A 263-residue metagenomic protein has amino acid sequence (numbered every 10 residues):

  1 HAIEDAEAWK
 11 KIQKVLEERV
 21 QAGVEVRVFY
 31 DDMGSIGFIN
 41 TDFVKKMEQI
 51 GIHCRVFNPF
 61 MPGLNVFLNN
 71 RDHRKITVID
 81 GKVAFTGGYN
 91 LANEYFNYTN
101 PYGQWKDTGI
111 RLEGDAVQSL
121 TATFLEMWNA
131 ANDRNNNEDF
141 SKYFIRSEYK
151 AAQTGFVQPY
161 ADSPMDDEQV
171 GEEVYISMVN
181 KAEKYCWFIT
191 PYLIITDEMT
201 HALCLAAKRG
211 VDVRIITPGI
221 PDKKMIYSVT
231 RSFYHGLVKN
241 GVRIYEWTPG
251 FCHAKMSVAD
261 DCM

Functional and structural regions predicted by a protein language model:
H1-M263: Charged, low-complexity intrinsically disordered terminal segments
